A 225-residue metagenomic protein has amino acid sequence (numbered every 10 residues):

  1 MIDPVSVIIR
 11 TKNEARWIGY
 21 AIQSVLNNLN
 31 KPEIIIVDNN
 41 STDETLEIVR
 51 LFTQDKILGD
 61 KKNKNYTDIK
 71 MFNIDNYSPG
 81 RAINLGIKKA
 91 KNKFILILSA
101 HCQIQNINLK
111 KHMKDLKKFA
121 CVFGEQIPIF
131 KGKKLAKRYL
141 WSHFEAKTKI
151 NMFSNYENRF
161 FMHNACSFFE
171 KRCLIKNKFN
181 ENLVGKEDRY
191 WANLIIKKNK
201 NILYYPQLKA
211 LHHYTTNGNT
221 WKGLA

Functional and structural regions predicted by a protein language model:
S24-P32: Short, acidic, metal-binding catalytic loop of nucleotide-sugar glycosyltransferases
D38-E47, C102: A conserved acidic beta->alpha catalytic loop
N73-A90: Glycine-rich, basic loop-to-helix element that forms the pyrophosphate-binding segment of sugar-nucleotide handling
I95: Short aromatic/hydrophobic "clamp" motif used to bind/position activated sugar donors
I107-A136: Conserved donor NDP-sugar-binding/catalytic core segment of glycosyltransferases
G124-E125, L140-R159: Short, flexible, basic/aromatic active-site loop/helix in glycosyltransferases
G185-W191: Acidic donor-binding loop at a coil-to-helix junction in glycosyltransferase catalytic cores that engages
N201-K222: Active-site donor/metal-binding and catalytic loop motifs of nucleotide-sugar-dependent glycosylation enzymes
